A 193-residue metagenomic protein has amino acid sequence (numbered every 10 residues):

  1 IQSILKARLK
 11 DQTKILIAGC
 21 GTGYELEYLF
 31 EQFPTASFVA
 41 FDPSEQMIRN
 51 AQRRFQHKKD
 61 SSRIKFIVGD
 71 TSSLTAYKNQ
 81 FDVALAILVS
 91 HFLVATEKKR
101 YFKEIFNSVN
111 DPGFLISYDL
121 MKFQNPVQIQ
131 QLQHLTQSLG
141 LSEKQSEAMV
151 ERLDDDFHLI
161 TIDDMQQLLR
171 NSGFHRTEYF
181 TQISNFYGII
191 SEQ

Functional and structural regions predicted by a protein language model:
I1-D11: Conserved alpha-helix/loop element of class I SAM-dependent methyltransferases that forms part of the SAM/SAH-binding
K14, P112-F114: Short glycine-centered segments of the SAM/dcSAM-binding site in methyltransferase folds
L16-I17, T22-S73: Class I SAM-dependent methyltransferase SAM/SAH-binding core
L85: A conserved beta-strand element that flanks and buttresses the S-adenosyl-L-methionine
L88-H91: Short catalytic micro-motifs in class I SAM-dependent methyltransferases
K99-D111: A short glycine-rich, Lys/Arg-flanked "PGG" loop and its adjoining helix->strand segment in the class I
Y118-S172, E178: C-terminal alpha-helical "lid/dimerization" subdomain adjacent to the S-adenosyl-L-methionine
S172-Q193: Core SAM-dependent methyltransferase catalytic element
